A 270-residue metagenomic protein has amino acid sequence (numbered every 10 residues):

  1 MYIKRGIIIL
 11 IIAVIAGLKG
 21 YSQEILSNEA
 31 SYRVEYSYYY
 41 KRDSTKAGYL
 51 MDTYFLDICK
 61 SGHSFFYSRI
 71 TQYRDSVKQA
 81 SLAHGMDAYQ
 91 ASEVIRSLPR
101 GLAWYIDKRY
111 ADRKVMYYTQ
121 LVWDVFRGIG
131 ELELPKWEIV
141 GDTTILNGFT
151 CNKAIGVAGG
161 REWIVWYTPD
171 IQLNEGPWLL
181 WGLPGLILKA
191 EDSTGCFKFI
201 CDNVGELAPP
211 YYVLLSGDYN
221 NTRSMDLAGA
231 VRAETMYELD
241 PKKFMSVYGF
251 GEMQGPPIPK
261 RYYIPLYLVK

Functional and structural regions predicted by a protein language model:
M1-E29: Bacterial Sec-dependent N-terminal signal peptides
E24-K270: Extended soluble regions of mature proteins
